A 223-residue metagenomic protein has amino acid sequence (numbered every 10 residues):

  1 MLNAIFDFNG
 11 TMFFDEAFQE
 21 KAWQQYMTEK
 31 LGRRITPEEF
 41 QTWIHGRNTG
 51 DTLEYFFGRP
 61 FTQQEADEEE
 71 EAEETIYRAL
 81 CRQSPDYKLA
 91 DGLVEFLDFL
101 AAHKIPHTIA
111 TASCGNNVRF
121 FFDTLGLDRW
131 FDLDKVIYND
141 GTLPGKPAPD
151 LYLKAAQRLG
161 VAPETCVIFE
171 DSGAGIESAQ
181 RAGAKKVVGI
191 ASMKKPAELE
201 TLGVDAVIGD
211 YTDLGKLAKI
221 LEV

Functional and structural regions predicted by a protein language model:
M1-L2, D98, C114-N116, F120-V223: Asp-based, Mg2+/Mn2+-dependent phosphohydrolase catalytic module
L2-D91, F99-H103, R119: N-terminal helical cap/lid subdomain that shapes the substrate entry/recognition surface in HAD-like hydrolases
T11, T111-S113: Conserved phosphate-coupling serine/threonine residues in phosphotransfer and NTP-handling enzymes
T75-E95, S178-V187, A197-E198: Repeat-unit-sized solenoid/scaffold elements
L89, A110, P144: Residue-level marker of regulatory loop/turn positions in helix-turn-helix DNA-binding domains and in histidine
